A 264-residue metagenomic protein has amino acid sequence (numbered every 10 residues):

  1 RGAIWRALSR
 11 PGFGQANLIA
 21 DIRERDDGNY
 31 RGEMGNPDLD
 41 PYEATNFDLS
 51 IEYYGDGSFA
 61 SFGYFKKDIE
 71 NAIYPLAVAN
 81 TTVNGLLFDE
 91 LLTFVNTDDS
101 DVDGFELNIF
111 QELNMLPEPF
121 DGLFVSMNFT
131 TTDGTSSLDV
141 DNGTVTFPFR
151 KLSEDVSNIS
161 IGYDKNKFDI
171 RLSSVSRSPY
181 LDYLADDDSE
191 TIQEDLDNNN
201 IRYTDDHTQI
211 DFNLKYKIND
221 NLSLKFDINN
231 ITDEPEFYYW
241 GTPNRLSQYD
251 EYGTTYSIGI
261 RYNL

Functional and structural regions predicted by a protein language model:
R1-I4, T45-K66, F105-L113, L123-T131 (+5 more regions): Membrane-embedded beta-strands that build the outer-membrane beta-barrel scaffold
L8-S61, K66-I69, L86-E112, F149-D155 (+3 more regions): Outer-membrane beta-barrel signature, preferentially recognizing the C-terminal barrel domain of Gram-negative
F13-I19, R25-Y30, Y64, A72-A79 (+4 more regions): Outer-membrane beta-barrel translocator domains and adjoining extracellular loop/strand segments of Gram-negative
G32, D195-L196: Short Pro/Gly-enriched beta-strand edge/turn motifs at strand-loop
F65-D68, L86-D186: Gram-negative outer-membrane beta-barrel transporters
T82-V83: Extracellular beta-sheet repeat scaffolds used for adhesion and glycan interaction
L123, S176-T191, K215-L264: C-terminal beta-signal and adjacent terminal beta-strands/loops of Gram-negative outer-membrane beta-barrel proteins
D197-R202: Extracytoplasmic gating/loop element in the C-terminal half of outer-membrane beta-barrel translocons and assembly
